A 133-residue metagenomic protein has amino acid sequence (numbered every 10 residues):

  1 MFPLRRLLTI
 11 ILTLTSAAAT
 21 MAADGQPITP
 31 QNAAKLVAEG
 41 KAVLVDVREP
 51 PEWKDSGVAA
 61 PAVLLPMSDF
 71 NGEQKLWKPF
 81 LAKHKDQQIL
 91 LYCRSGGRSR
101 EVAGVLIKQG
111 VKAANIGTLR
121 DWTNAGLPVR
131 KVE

Functional and structural regions predicted by a protein language model:
F2-L7, T20-E39, P51-Q88, G97-E133: Rhodanese-like catalytic fold shared by cysteine-dependent sulfurtransferases and DSP/PTP-type phosphatases
T9-A19: Bacterial N-terminal signal peptides
L44-D46: Structural scaffold elements adjacent to functional motifs in cytosolic proteins
Y92-C93: Short, surface-exposed ligand- or partner-binding patches at beta-edge/loop junctions that are enriched in aromatics
